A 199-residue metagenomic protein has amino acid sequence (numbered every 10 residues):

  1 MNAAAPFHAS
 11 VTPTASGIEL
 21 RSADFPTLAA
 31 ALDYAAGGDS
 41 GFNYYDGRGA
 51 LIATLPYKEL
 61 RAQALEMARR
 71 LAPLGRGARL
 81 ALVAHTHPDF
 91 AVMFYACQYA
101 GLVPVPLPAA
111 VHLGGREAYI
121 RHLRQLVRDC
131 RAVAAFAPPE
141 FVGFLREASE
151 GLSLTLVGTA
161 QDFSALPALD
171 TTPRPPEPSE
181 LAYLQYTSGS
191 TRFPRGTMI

Functional and structural regions predicted by a protein language model:
N2-F7, R21-N43, A62, A182: A short N-terminal helical cap/helix-turn-helix that marks the beginning of AMP-binding/adenylate-forming
S40, P167-Y186, R192-F193, M198: Conserved pre-ATP/AMP-binding loop-to-beta segment of ANL
G41-Y95, H112-R121, P173-P175, I199: Conserved AMP-binding/adenylate-forming core of the ANL superfamily
L80, C97, A135, L181 (+1 more regions): Conserved S/T- and glycine-rich ATP-binding loop of Class I adenylate-forming
G101: Structured binding elements
V111-E147, L166-P167: Conserved ATP-dependent adenylate/AMP-binding module captured primarily in the ANL superfamily
L126, L145-Q161: Short acidic, glycine/proline-enriched helix-loop-strand junctions
